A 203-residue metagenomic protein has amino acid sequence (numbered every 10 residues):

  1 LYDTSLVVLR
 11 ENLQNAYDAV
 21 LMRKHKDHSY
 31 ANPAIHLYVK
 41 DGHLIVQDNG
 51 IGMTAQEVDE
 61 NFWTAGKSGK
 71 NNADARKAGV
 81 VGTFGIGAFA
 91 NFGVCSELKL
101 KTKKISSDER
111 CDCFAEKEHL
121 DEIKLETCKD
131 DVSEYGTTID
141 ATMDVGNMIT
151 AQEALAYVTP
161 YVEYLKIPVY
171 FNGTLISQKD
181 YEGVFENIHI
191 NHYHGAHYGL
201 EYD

Functional and structural regions predicted by a protein language model:
L1-D144, M148: GHKL (Bergerat-fold) ATPase N-terminal catalytic module, capturing the glycine-rich phosphate-binding loop and acidic
L125, Q152, A156, P160 (+1 more regions): GHKL/Histidine-kinase-like ATPase module
